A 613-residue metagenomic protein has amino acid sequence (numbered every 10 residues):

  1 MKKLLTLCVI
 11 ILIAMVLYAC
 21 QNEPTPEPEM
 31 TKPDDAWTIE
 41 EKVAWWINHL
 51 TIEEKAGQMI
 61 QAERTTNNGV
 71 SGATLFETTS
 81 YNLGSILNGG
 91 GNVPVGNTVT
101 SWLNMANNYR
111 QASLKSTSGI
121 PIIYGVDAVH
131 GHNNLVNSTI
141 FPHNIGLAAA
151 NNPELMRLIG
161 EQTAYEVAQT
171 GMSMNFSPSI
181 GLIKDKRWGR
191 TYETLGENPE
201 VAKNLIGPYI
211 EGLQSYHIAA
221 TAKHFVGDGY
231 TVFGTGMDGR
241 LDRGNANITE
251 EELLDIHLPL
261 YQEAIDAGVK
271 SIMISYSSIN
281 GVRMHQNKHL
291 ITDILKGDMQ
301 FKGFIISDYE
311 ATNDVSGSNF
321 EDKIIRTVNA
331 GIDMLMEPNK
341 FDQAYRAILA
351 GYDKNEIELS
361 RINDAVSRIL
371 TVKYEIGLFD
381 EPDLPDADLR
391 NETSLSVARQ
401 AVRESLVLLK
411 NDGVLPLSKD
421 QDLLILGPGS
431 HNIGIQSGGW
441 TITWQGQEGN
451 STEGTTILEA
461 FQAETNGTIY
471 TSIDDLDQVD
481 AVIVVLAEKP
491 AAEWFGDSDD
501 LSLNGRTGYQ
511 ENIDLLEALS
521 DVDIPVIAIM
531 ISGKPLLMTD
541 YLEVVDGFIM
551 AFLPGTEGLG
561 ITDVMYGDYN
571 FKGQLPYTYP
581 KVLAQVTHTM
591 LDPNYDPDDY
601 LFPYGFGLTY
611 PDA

Functional and structural regions predicted by a protein language model:
M1-L5: Positively charged n-region of N-terminal signal peptides that target proteins for export
I11-L12: Repetitive helical segments and hydrophobic/amphipathic motifs
C20-A613: Glycoside hydrolase catalytic-domain context in secreted enzymes
